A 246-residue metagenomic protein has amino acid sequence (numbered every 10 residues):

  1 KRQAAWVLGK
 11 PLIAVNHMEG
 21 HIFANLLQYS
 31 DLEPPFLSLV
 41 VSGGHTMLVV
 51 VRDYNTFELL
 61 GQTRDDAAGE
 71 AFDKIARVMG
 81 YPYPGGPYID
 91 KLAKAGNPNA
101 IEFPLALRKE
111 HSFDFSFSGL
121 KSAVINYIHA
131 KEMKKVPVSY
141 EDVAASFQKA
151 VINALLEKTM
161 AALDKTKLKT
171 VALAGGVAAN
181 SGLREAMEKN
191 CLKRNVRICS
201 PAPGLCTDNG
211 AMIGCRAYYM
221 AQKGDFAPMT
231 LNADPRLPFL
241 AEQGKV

Functional and structural regions predicted by a protein language model:
K1-I13: Phosphate- and other anionic-substrate recognition elements at nucleic-acid/protein interfaces
A14-V15, V171, E188-M212: Conserved phosphate-binding/catalytic loops in two-lobed NTP-binding clefts
V15-L37, R216: Conserved phosphate-binding catalytic cores of ATP/NTP-utilizing and phosphoryl-transfer enzymes
N16-E19, S30, R52-N97, K121-S122 (+1 more regions): Glycine-rich phosphate-binding loop plus the immediately following alpha-helix
H21-F23, P201-F239: Glycine-rich phosphate-binding/hydrolytic loop that grips phosphoryl groups
F36-V40, A172: Short glycine-aspartate micro-motif
S38, T46-V50: Short beta-strand scaffold segments in enzyme catalytic cores
K91-V171, N180-R194, A221-G224, A241-V246: A contiguous, well-structured pocket-lining segment that forms one wall/lid of small-molecule binding clefts in soluble
